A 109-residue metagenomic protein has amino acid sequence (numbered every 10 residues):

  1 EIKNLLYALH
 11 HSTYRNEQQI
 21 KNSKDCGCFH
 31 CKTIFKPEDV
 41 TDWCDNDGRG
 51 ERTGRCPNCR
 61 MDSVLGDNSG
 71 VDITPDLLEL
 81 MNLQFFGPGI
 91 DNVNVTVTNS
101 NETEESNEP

Functional and structural regions predicted by a protein language model:
E1-K3, Y14, N94-P109: Long, low-complexity intrinsically disordered regions enriched in Ser/Thr, Asp/Glu, Pro/Gly
S12-Q19: Short, intrinsically disordered linker segments that flank or connect zinc-binding domains
S23-C28, G50-T53: Residues immediately within or flanking Cys/His clusters that coordinate Zn2+ in small zinc-binding modules
C28-C31, C56-C59: Short cysteine-rich clusters marking metal-coordination/redox-active sites
I34, C59-L65: Cys/His-rich metal-chelating microdomains
P37-T41, L65-G66: Short, non-ligating residues that shape and space the ligands of small metal-coordination modules and catalytic
T41-T53, G70-D72: Short linker/helix segments within small regulatory modules
V64-S100: Helix-rich interaction surfaces within compact, conserved domain-sized segments that mediate assembly or partner
